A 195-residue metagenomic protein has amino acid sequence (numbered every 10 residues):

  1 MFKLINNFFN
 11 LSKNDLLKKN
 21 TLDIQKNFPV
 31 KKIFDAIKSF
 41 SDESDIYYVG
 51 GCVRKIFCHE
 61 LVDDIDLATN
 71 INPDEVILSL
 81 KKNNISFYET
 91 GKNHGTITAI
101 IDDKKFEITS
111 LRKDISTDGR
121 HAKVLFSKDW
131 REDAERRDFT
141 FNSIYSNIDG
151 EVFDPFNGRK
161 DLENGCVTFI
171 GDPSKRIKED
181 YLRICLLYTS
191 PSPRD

Functional and structural regions predicted by a protein language model:
M1-S190: Catalytic cores of the polymerase beta-like nucleotidyltransferase superfamily and closely associated nucleotide
P191-D195: A short, hydrophobic C-terminal helix/tail in secreted or cell-surface proteins
